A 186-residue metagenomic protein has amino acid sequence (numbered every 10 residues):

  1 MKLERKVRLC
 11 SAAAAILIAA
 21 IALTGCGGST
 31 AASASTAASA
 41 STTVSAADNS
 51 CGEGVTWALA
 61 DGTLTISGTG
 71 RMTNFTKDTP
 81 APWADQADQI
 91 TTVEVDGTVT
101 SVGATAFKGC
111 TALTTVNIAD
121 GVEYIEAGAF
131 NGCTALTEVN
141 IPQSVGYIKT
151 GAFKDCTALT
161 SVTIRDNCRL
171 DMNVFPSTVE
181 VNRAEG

Functional and structural regions predicted by a protein language model:
L3-A13: Bacterial N-terminal signal peptides that target proteins for export
L9, G62-G70, A87-S101, T111-Y124 (+3 more regions): Structural signature of tandem-repeat unit edges
A13-T24: Bacterial N-terminal signal peptides
A22-A47: Sec-dependent signal peptide cleavage junction
T43-V95: N-terminal segments that cap or nucleate solenoid repeat domains
F175-P176: A structural signal for leucine-rich repeat
